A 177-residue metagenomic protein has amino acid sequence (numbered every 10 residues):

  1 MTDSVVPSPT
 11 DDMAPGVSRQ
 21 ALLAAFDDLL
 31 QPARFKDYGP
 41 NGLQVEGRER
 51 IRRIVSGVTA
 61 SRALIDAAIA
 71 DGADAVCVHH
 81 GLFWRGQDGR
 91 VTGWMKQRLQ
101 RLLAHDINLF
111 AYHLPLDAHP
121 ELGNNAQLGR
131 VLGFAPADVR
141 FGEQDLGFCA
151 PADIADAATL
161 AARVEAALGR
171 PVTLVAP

Functional and structural regions predicted by a protein language model:
M1-P177: Hydrophobic structural segments
